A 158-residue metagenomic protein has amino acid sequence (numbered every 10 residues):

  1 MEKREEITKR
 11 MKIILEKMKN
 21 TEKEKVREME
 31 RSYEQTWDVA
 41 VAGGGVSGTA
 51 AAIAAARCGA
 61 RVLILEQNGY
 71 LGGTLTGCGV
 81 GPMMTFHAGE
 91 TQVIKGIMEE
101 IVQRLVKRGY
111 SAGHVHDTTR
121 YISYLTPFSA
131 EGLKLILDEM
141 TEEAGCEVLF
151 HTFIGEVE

Functional and structural regions predicted by a protein language model:
K3-K19, K23-M29, A54, A60-R61 (+1 more regions): Conserved N-terminal/central alpha/beta ligand/cofactor-binding core
Y33-G45: Beta1/beta-strand and adjacent pyrophosphate-binding region of the FAD-binding site in flavoprotein oxidoreductases
A42, L65-E66: The conserved SAM/SAH-binding core of class I Rossmann-like methyltransferase domains, concentrating on the hydrophobic
G48: N-terminal Rossmann-fold NAD(P) dinucleotide-binding loop
